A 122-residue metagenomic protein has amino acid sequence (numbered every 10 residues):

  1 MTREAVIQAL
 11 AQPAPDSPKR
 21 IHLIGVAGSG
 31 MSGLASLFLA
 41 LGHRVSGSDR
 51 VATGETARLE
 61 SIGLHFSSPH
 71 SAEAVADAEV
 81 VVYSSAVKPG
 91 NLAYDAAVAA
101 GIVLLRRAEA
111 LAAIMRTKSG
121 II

Functional and structural regions predicted by a protein language model:
M1-A110: N-terminal leader/targeting and accessory segments in enzymes
A112-K118: Phosphate-binding P-loop
I121-I122: Hydrophobic or amphipathic alpha-helical targeting/insertion segments
